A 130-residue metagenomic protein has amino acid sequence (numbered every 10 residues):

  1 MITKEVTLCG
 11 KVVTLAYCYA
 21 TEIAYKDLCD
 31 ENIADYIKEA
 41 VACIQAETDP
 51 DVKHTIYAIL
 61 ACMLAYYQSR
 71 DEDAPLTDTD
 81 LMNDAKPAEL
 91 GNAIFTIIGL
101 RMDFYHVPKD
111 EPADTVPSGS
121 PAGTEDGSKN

Functional and structural regions predicted by a protein language model:
M1-V12, N32-T48, S69-N130: Charged interaction scaffolds used for protein-protein
L15-Y17: Short capping micro-motif at the N-terminus of alpha-helices
Y19-K38: Short, surface-exposed, low-complexity cationic segments
P50-Y57, A88: An alpha-helix initiation/capping motif
H54-A65, F95-G99: Short, hydrophobic/amphipathic alpha-helical patches that form generic packing surfaces within helical domains
